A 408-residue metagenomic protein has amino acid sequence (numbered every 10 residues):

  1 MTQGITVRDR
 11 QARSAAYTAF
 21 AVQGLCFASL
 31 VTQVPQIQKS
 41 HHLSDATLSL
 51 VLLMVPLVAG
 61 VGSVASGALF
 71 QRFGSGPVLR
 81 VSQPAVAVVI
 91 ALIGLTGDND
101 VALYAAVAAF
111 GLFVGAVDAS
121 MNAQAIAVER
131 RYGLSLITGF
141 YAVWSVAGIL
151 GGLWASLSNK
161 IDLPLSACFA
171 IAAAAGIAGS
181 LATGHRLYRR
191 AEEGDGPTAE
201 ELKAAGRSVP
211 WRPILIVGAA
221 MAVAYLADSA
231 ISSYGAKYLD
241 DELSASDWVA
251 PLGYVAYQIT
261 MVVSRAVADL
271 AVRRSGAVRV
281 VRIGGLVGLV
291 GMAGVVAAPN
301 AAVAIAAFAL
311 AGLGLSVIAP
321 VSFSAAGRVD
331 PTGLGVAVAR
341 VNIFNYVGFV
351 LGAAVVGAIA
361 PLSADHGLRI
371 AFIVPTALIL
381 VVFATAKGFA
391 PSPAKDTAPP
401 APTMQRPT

Functional and structural regions predicted by a protein language model:
T32-A46, S233-V249: Short amphipathic helix-loop junctions that connect adjacent transmembrane helices in Major Facilitator Superfamily/SLC
I37-Q38, L69-F70, L157-D162, L239-D240 (+2 more regions): Interfacial helix-cap and linker-helix signal at transmembrane-aqueous boundaries of multi-pass secondary transporters
G62-S75, N159, S264-A277, A360: Helix-to-loop junctions at the C-terminal end of transmembrane segments in multipass secondary transporters
P77-L92, R279-G294: Structural signature of the two symmetry-related core transmembrane helices
L95-A106, A297-A307: Helix-loop junctions at membrane interfaces in 12-TM secondary transporters
A116-R130, V317-D330: Intracellular juxtamembrane helix-capping segments at the cytosolic ends of symmetry-related transmembrane helices
S166-H185, I370-G388: Symmetry-related core transmembrane helices of the 12-TM Major Facilitator Superfamily/SLC fold
T332-S363: A late C-terminal transmembrane helix in Major Facilitator Superfamily
